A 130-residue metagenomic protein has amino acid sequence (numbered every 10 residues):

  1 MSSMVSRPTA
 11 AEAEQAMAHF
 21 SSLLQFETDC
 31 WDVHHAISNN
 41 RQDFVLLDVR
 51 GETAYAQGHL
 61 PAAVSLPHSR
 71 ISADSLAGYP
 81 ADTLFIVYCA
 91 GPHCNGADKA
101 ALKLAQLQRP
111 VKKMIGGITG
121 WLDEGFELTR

Functional and structural regions predicted by a protein language model:
M1-L46, R50-Q57, R130: Flexible, polar/low-complexity N-terminal or interdomain linker segments that lie immediately upstream of folded
N40-L46, P61-A62, L84, P110: Short active-site oxyanion
Y55-P61, W121: Short loop/helix-cap segments at secondary-structure boundaries that form the rim of catalytic
V64, A81-D82, L128-R130: Short, hinge-like loop/turn segments at secondary-structure boundaries
L66-S69, I115: Short beta->alpha connector loops at strand-helix junctions that form conserved, small/polar/Pro-enriched
R70-S75: Alpha-helical scaffolding within the catalytic cores of extracellular/periplasmic polymer-degrading hydrolases
L76-L122: Catalytic cysteine-centered active loop of the rhodanese-like fold, especially the PTP/DSP P-loop
G120-W121, F126-R130: Extended, charge-rich C-terminal regions with high alpha-helical propensity
